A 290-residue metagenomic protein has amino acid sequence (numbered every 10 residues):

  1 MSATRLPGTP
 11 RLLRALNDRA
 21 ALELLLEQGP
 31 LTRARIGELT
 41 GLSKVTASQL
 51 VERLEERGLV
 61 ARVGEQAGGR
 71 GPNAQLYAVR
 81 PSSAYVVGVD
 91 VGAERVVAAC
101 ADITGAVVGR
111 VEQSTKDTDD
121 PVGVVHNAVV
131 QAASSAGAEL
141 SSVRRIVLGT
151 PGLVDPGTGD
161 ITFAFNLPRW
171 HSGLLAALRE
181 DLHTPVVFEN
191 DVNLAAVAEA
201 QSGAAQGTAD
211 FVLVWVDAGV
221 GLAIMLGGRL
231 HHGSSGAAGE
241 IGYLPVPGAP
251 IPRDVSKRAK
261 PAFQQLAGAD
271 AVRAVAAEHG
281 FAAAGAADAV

Functional and structural regions predicted by a protein language model:
M1-L39: Extreme N-terminal segment that seeds HTH/winged-HTH DNA-binding domains in transcriptional regulators
G8, V91-D120, I161, G236 (+2 more regions): Short glycine-rich, Thr/Ser-proximal phosphate-binding strand/loop in the N-terminal lobe of ATP-dependent enzymes
V45: Key DNA-contact positions within bacterial/archaeal DNA-binding proteins
E55-R70: Beta-hairpin "wing" of winged helix-turn-helix
N73-G109, V212-H231: Gly/Thr-rich phosphate-binding beta-strand-loop-beta motif of the actin/hexokinase/Hsp70
G109-A138: N-terminal phosphate-binding loop and adjacent alpha-helix
R110-E112, T118-P121, R169-W170, A177-V192 (+1 more regions): Glycine/GP-enriched mid-protein hinge/lid loop-to-helix segment characteristic of carbohydrate kinases
A138-R169: Short beta-strand-loop/turn "lid" adjacent to the catalytic site in phosphate-handling enzymes
